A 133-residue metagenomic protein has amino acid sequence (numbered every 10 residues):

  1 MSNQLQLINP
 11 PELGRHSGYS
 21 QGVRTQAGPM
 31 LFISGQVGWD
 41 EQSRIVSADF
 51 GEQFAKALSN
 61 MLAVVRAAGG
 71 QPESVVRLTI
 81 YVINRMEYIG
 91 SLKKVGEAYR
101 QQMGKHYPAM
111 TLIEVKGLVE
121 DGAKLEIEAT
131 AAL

Functional and structural regions predicted by a protein language model:
S2-L133: Short, polar/acidic, helix-capping and beta-turn segments at strand->helix junctions that line the mouths
